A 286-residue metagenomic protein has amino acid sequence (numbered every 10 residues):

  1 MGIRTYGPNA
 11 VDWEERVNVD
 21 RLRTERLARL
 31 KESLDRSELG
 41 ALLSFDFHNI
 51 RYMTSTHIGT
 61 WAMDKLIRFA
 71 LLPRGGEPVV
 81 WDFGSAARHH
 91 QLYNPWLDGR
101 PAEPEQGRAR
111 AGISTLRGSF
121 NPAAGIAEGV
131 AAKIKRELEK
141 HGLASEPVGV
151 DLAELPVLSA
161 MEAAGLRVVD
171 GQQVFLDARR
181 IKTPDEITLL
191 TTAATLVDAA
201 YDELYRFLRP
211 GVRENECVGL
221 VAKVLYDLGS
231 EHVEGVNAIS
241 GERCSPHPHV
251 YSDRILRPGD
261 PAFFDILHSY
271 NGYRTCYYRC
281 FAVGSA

Functional and structural regions predicted by a protein language model:
M1-L196: A composition/biophysics-driven feature that prefers long, compositionally simple stretches
V19-L22, L92-R108, Y201-Y205, D227-H232 (+3 more regions): A short, terminal or domain-edge coil/loop segment
V19-L22, R209-C217: Signal-transducing coiled-coil linker helices
L34, L208, L225: Hydrophobic pocket-lining residues that define ligand/cofactor binding sites across diverse proteins
I50-A62, V169-P184, V212-A286: Short catalytic-site patches enriched in acidic/histidine residues that coordinate or position cofactors/metals
P147-V150, L204-V212: Conserved short loop/turn motifs at secondary-structure junctions
A194-D202, E214, A222: Active-site pocket-lining segments that scaffold enzyme catalytic pockets across diverse folds
A199-L208, R243: N-terminal glycine-rich flavin-associated loop
